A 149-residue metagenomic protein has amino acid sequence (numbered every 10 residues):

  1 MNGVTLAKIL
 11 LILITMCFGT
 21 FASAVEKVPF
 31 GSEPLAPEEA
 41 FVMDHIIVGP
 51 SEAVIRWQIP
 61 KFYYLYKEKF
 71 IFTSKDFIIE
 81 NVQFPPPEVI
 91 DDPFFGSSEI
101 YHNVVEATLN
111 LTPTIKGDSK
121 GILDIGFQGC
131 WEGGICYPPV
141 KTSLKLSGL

Functional and structural regions predicted by a protein language model:
V4-I12: Sec-dependent signal peptide recognition, specifically the positively charged N-region followed immediately by
C17-G19: N-terminal signal peptide c-region/cleavage motif recognized by signal peptidases
F21-L149: Extracellular/lumen-exposed scaffold segments
